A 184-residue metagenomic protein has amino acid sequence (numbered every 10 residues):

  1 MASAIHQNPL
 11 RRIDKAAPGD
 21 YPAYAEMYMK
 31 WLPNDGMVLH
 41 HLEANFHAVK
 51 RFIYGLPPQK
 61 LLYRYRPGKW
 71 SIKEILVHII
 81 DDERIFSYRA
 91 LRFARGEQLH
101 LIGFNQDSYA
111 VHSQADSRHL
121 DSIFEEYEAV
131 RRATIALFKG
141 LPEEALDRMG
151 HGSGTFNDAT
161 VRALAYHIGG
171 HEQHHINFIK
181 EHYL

Functional and structural regions predicted by a protein language model:
A2-M27, L62-Q106, R132-I135, D147-L184: Short, contiguous alpha-helical
M29-Y65: Short, contiguous, helix-prone interaction/anchoring segments in small proteins
K30, S108-Y109: Short glycine/proline- and charge-enriched loop/turn segments that cap or connect secondary-structure elements
L32-M37, H119-F124, L164-A165: Active-site rim elements
N34, H41, P67, S71 (+3 more regions): Alpha-helix N-cap/loop-to-helix boundary motif
M37-H41, E126, F156, H167: Short, contiguous, pocket-lining structural segments that sit at or immediately flank catalytic/ligand-binding sites
H40-F52, R89, A110-R148: Acidic/histidine-rich alpha-helical segments that form the ligand environment of transition-metal centers
